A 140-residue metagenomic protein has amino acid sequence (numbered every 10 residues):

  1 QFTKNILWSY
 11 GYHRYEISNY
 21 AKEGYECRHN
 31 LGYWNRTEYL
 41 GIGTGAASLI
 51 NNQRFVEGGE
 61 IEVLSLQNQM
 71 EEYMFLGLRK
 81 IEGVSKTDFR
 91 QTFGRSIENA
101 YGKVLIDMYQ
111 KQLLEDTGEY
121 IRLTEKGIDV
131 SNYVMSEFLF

Functional and structural regions predicted by a protein language model:
Q1-R95, D116: C-terminal scaffold of the Radical SAM
E23-Y25, M108, E125-K126: Short secondary-structure boundary/hinge segments and terminal tails
V104-K111: Basic amphipathic alpha-helical segments that dock to polyanions
Y120-T124: Minor-groove-contacting beta-hairpin "wing" of winged helix-turn-helix DNA-binding domains
K126-F140: Short, amphipathic alpha-helical interaction segments positioned at domain boundaries
